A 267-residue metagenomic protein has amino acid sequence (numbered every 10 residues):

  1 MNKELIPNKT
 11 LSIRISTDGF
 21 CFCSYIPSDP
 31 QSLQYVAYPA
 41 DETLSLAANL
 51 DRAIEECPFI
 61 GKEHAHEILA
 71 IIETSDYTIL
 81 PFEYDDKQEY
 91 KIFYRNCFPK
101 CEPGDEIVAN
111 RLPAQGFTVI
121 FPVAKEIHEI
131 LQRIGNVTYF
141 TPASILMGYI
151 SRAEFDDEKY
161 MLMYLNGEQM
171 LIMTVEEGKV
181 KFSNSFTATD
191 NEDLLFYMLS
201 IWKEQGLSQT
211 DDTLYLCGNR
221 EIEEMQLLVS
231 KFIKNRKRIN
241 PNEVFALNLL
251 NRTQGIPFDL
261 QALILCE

Functional and structural regions predicted by a protein language model:
M1-E267: Hydrophobic/aromatic-enriched cytosolic interaction surfaces used to assemble or bind macromolecules
